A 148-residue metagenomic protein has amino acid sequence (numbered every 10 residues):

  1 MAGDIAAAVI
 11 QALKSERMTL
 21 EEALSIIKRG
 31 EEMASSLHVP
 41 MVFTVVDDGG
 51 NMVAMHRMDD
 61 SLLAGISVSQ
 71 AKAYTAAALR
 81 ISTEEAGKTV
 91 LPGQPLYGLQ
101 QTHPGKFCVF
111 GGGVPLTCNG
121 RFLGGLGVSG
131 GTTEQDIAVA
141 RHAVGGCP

Functional and structural regions predicted by a protein language model:
A2-P148: Flexible, solvent-exposed loop/hinge segments and secondary-structure transition points
